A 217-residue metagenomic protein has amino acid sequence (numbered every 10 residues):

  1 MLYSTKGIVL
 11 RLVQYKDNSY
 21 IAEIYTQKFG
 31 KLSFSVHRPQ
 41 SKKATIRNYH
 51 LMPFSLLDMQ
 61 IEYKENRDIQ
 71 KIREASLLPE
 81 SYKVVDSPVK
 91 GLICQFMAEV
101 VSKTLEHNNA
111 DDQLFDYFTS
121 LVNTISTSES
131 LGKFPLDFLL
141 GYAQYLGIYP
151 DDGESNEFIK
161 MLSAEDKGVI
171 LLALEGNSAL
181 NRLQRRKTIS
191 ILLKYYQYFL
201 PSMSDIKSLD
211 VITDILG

Functional and structural regions predicted by a protein language model:
M1-Y20, Y25-G217: Non-catalytic alpha-helical scaffolds and adjoining flexible linkers that form interface surfaces for assembly
